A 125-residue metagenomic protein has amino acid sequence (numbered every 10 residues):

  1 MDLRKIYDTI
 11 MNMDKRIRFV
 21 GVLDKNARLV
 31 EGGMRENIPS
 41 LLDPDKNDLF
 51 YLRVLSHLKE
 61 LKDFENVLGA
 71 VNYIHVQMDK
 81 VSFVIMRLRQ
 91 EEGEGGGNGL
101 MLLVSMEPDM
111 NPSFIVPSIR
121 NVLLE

Functional and structural regions predicted by a protein language model:
M1-E125: Non-catalytic interaction/Regulatory regions outside core domains
